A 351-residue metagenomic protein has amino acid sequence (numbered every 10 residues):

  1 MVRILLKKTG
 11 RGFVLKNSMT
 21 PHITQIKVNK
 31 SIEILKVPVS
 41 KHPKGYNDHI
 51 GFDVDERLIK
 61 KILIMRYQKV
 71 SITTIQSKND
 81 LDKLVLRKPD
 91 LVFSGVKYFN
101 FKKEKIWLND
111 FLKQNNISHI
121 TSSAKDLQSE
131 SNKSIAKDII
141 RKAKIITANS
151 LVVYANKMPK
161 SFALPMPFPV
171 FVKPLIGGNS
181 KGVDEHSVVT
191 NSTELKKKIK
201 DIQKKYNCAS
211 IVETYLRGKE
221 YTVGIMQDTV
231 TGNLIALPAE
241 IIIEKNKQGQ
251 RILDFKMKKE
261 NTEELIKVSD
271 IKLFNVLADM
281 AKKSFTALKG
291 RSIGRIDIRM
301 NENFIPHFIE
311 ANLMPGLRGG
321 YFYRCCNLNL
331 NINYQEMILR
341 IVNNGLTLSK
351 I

Functional and structural regions predicted by a protein language model:
M1-H119, K125, I135, Y154-F162 (+1 more regions): ATP-binding N-terminal substructure of ATP-dependent carboxylate-amine bond-forming enzymes
F13-T20, Q25-K36, V85-K88, Q128-I211 (+2 more regions): Active-site nucleotide/adenylate-binding loops and adjacent lid/helix of ATP-dependent enzymes
V39-P43, G177-N179, T262: A short, flexible beta-alpha/helix-coil linker loop
P43-N47, G182-D184, Y321-R324: Short acidic, glycine/proline-rich loop/turn micro-motifs
K105-I106, K133, G320-Y323: Conserved strand-to-helix beginnings and helix N-cap segments that scaffold or border functional pockets
S192-L273, D279, M300, I305-H307: Phosphate-binding site of ATP-dependent enzymes
I271-I351: ATP-dependent carboxylate activation and anion-phosphoryl transfer catalytic cores that bind Mg-ATP to form
